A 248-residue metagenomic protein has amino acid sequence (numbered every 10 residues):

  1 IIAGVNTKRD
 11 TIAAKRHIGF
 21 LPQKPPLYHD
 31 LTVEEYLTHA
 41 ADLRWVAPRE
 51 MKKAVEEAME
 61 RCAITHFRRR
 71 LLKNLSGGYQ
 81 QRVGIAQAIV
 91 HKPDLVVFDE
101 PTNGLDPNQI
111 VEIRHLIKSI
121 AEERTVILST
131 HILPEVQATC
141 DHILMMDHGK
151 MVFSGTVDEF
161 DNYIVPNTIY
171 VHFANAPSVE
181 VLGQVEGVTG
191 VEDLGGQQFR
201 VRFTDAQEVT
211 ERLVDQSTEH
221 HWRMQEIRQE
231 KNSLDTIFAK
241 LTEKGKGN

Functional and structural regions predicted by a protein language model:
I1-D147, F153: ABC transporter nucleotide-binding domains
D10, H29, I64, A174 (+2 more regions): Residue-level signature of the cytosolic catalytic core of signaling kinases
G19, Y36, W45, L144 (+4 more regions): A generic structural signal for secondary-structure junctions that act as hinges or helix/strand caps at the edges
A47, T65, V188-T189, R223: Short coil/loop linkers at secondary-structure junctions
R69, G190-D193, Q229: Hydrophobic/anchoring residues in structured secondary elements
E112-T204: ABC transporter nucleotide-binding domain
T204-N248: C-terminal coupling/interaction segments
